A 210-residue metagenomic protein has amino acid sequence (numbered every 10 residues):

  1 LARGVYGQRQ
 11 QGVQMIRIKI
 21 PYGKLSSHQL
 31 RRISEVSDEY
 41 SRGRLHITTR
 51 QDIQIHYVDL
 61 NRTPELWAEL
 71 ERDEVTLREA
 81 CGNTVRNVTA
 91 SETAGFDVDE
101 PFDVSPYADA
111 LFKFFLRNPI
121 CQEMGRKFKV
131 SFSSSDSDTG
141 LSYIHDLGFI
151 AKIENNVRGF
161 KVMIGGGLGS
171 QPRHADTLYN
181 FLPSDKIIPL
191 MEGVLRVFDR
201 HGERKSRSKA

Functional and structural regions predicted by a protein language model:
L1-Y6: Intrinsically disordered, low-complexity polar/charged tails and linkers
Q8, V13-V157, P189: Small-residue-enriched alpha-helical segments and adjacent helix-cap loops that form tight helix-helix packing
Q122-A210: Mobile "lid/hinge" segments at catalytic clefts and subdomain interfaces of large enzymes
